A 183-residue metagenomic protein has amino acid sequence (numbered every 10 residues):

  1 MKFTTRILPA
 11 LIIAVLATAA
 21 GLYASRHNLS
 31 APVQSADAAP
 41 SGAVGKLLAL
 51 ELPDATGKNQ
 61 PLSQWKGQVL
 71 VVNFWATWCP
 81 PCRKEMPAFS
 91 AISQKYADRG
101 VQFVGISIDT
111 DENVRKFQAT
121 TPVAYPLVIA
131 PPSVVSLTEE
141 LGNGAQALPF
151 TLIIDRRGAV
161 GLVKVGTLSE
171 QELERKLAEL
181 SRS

Functional and structural regions predicted by a protein language model:
M1-A49, S183: N-terminal targeting signals for export/organelle localization
E51-L52, I153: Hydrophobic beta-strand positions
T56-K58, R157: Residue-level recognition of short loop/turn positions
P61-P80: Short active-site neighborhood of thiol/selenol oxidoreductases, capturing the structured segment around
W65-Q68, D98, A124: Active-site acidic short loop of glycosyltransferases
R83-P122, P132-T138: Structural microenvironment flanking redox-active thiols in thiol-disulfide oxidoreductases
A119-A124, A130-A178: Thiol/disulfide oxidoreductase modules built on the thioredoxin-like
